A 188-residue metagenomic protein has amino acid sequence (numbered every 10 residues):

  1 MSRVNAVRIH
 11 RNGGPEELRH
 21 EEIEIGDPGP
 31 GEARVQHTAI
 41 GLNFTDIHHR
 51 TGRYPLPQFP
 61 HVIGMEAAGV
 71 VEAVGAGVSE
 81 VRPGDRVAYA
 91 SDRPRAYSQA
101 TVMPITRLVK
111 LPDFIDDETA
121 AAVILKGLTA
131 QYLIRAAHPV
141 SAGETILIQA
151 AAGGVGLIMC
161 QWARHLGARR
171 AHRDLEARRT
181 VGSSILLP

Functional and structural regions predicted by a protein language model:
M1-V4, A168-P188: C-terminal hydrophobic helical "lid"/dimerization subdomain of Rossmann-like NAD(P)H-dependent oxidoreductases
V4, D85, G143-T145: Nucleotide donor/acceptor-binding cores
E24-G41, T51-R95: Glycine-rich beta-strand-centered segment in the early N-terminal region that forms part of a ligand/cofactor-binding
Y89-A150: NAD(P)H dinucleotide-binding glycine-rich loop of Rossmann-like/cofactor-binding domains, especially the beta1-alpha1
I148, R164-R170: Adenosine-nucleotide cofactor-binding segment
A152, C160: N-terminal Rossmann NAD(P)H-binding glycine-rich loop of SDR-like oxidoreductase domains
V155: Hydrophobic/small residue at the entry helix of a nucleotide-binding pocket
